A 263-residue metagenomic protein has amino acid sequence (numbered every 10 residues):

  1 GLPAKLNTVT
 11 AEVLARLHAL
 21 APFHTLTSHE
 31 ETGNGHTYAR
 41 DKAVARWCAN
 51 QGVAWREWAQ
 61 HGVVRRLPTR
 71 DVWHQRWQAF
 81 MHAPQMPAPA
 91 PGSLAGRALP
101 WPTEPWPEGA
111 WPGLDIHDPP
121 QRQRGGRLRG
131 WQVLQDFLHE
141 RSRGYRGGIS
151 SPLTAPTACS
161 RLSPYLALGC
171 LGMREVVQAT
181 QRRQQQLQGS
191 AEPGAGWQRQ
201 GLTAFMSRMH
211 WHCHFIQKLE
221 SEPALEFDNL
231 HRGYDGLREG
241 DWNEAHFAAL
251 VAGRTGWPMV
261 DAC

Functional and structural regions predicted by a protein language model:
G1-G92: Trp/Phe/Arg-rich N-terminal binding region typifying the photolyase-homology
A4, L225-L250: Conserved oxyanion/phosphate-binding beta-strand-loop segments in alpha/beta enzyme cores
A4, T8, L128, R254-P258: Conserved phosphate-coordination/catalytic loops
T32-G33, S150, V251-A252: A generic structural signal for short
Q51-A54, V72-G236: Glycine/tryptophan-enriched, flexible segments
A248-C263: Helix-hairpin-helix/helix-loop-helix acidic hairpins
